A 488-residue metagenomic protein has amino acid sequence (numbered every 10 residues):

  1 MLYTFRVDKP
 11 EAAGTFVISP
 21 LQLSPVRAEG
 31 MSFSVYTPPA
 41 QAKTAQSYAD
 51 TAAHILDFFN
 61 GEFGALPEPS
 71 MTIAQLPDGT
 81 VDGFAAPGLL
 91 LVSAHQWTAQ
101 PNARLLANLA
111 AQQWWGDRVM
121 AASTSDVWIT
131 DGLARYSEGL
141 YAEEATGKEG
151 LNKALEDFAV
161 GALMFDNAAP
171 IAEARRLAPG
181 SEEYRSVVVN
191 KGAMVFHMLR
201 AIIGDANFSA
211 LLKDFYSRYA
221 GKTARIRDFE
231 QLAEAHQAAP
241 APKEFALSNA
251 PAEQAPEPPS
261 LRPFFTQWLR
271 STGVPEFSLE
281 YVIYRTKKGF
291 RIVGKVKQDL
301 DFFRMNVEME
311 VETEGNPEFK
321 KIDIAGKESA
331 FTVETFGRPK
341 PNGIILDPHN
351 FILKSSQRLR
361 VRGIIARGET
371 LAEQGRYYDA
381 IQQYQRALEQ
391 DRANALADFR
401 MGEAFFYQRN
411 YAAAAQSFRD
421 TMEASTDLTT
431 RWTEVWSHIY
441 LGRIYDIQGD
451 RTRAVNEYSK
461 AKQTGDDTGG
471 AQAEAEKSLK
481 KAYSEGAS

Functional and structural regions predicted by a protein language model:
M1-A107, Y136-G139: Hydrophobic helix-coil surface modules that form long, contiguous segments used for peptide/substrate interaction
E68, R185-I292: Amphipathic alpha-helical substructures
L89-E156, L212: Zinc-dependent metallopeptidase catalytic helix centered on the HExxH motif and its immediate flanking segment
Q112, E369, E403, W436-H438 (+2 more regions): Residue-level recognition of tetratricopeptide repeat
V127, D131-I203, Y219-A220, A224 (+2 more regions): Acidic/His/Gly-enriched intrinsically disordered linker/tail segments that often contain short helix/coil "MoRF-like"
E257-R262, T272-L346: Beta-strand-rich binding/interaction modules
R360-D391, R400, Y407: Alpha-helical segment of the N-proximal tetratricopeptide repeat
